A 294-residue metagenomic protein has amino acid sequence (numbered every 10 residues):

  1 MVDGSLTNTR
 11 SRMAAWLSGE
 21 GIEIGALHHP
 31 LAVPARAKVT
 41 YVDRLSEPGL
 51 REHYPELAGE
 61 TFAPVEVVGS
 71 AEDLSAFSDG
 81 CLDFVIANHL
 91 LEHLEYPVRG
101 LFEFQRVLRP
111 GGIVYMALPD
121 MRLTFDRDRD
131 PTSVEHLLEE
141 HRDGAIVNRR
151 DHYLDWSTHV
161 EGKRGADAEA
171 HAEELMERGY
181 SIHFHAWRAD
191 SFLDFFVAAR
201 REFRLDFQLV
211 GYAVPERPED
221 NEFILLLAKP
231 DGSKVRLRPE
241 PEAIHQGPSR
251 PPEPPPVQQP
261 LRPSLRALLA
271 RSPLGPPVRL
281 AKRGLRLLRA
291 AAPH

Functional and structural regions predicted by a protein language model:
M1-S18: Class I SAM-dependent methyltransferase Rossmann-like catalytic core, especially the SAM/SAH-binding loop
A14-W16, D79, L101: A short, aliphatic-rich alpha-helical micro-motif
A15-L74: Class I SAM-dependent methyltransferase SAM/SAH-binding core
V68, R99, Q105, R109 (+1 more regions): S-adenosyl-L-methionine-dependent methyltransferase catalytic module, highlighting the catalytic core
V85-I86: Hydrophobic beta-strand segment of the Class I
H89-H93: A short His-aromatic
P241-H294: Boundary detector for helix-to-coil junctions that initiate low-complexity/charged tails
